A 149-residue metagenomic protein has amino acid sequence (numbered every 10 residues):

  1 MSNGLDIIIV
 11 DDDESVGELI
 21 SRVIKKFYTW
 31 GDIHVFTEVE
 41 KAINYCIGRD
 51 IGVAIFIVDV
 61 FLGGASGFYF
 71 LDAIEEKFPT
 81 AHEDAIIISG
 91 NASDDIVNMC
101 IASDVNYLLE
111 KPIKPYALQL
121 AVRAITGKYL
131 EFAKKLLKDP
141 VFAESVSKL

Functional and structural regions predicted by a protein language model:
E14-F36: Two-component/phosphorelay signaling modules centered on CheY-like receiver
V35-I55: Acidic, metal-coordinating helix/loop segments flanking the phosphotransfer/catalytic sites of two-component signaling
E38, S66-Y69: Acidic catalytic/metal-coordinating carboxylates
N44, F68-A81: Short amphipathic alpha-helix used as the core "switch/output" element in two-component signaling
Y69, H82, A92-Y107: Alpha4 helix (beta4-alpha4-beta5 surface) of REC/receiver domains from two-component response regulators
I113-V122: C-terminal output helix
R123, G127-L149: CheY-like receiver
